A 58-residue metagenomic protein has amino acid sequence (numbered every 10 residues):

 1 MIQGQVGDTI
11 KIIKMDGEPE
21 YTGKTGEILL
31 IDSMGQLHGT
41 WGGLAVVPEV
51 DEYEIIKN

Functional and structural regions predicted by a protein language model:
Q3-N58: Basic/aromatic-rich interaction segments and small domains that mediate binding to polyanionic partners
